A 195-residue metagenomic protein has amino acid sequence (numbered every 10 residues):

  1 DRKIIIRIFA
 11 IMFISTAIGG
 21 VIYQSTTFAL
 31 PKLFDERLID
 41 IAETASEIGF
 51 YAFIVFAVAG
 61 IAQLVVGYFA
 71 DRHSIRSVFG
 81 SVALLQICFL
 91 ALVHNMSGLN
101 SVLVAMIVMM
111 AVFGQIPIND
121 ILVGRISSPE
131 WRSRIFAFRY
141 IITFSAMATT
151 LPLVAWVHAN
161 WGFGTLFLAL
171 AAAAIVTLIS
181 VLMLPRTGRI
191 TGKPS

Functional and structural regions predicted by a protein language model:
D1-F9, S195: Juxtamembrane intracellular "pre-TM" segments in multi-pass secondary transporters
R7-A62: Extracytoplasmic gate region of multi-pass secondary transporters
F28, K32, D120-I126: Intracellular helix-loop hinge segments at the cytoplasmic ends of transmembrane helices in 12-TM rocker-switch-type
F34-D35, F69-A70, V154-G162: Interfacial helix-cap and linker-helix signal at transmembrane-aqueous boundaries of multi-pass secondary transporters
A70-L122: C-terminal transmembrane helical hairpin of 12-TM major facilitator-type secondary transporters
H94, F163, A169-S195: Multi-pass alpha-helical transporter architecture, strongest for 12-TM Major Facilitator/SLC carriers used
I126-W161: A late C-terminal transmembrane helix in Major Facilitator Superfamily
